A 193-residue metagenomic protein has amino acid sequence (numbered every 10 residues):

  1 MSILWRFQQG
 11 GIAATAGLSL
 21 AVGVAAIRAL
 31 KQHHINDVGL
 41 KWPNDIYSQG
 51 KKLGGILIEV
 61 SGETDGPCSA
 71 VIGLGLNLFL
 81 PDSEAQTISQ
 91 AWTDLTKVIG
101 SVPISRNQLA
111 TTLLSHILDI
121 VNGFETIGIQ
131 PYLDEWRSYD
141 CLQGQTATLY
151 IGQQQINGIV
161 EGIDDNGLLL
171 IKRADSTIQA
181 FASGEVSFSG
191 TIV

Functional and structural regions predicted by a protein language model:
M1-C68, A91, K97, S101-Q108 (+2 more regions): Contiguous, small/hydrophobic- and glycine-enriched helical/loop subdomains that border and often "cap" functional
W42-P43, L74, A182: A secondary-structure boundary/capping signal
P43, L53-L57, L133, T146 (+1 more regions): Conserved beta-strand residues within beta-sheet cores
D65-K97: Short, acidic (Asp/Glu-rich) active-site segment that either coordinates a divalent metal cofactor
S89-I99, G184-T191: PP2C/PPM family metal-dependent serine/threonine protein phosphatase catalytic domain, recognizing the conserved
V98-Q153, T191-V193: Conserved, helical-rich catalytic subdomain that frames metal- and/or nucleotide-binding sites in enzyme alpha/beta
Q143-V193: Conserved RNA-binding domains used in RNP assembly and mRNA/RNA metabolism
